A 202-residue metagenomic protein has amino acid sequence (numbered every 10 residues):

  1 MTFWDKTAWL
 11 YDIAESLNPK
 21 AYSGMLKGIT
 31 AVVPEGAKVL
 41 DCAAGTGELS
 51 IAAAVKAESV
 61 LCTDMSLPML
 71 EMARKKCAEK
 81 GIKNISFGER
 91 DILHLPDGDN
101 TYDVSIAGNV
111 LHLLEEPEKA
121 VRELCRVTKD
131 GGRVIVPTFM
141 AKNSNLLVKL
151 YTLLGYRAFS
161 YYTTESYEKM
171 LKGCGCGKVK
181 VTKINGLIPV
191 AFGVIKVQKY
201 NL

Functional and structural regions predicted by a protein language model:
M1-P34, E48, M72, V148-Y151 (+1 more regions): Conserved class I S-adenosyl-L-methionine
L40, T46-H94: Class I SAM-dependent methyltransferase SAM/SAH-binding core
L93-S105: A short acidic, Gly/Pro-enriched loop at the edge of an enzyme's catalytic core that lines a small-molecule cofactor
V104-E116: A short SAM/SAH-binding and catalytic strip from SAM-dependent methyltransferases
E118-D130: A short glycine-rich, Lys/Arg-flanked "PGG" loop and its adjoining helix->strand segment in the class I
G132-T138: Conserved beta-strand signature within the Rossmann-like core of class I S-adenosyl-L-methionine
M140-A158: Short, glycine-/aromatic-enriched active-site segment of Class I SAM-dependent methyltransferases
F159-G175: Short alpha-helix
